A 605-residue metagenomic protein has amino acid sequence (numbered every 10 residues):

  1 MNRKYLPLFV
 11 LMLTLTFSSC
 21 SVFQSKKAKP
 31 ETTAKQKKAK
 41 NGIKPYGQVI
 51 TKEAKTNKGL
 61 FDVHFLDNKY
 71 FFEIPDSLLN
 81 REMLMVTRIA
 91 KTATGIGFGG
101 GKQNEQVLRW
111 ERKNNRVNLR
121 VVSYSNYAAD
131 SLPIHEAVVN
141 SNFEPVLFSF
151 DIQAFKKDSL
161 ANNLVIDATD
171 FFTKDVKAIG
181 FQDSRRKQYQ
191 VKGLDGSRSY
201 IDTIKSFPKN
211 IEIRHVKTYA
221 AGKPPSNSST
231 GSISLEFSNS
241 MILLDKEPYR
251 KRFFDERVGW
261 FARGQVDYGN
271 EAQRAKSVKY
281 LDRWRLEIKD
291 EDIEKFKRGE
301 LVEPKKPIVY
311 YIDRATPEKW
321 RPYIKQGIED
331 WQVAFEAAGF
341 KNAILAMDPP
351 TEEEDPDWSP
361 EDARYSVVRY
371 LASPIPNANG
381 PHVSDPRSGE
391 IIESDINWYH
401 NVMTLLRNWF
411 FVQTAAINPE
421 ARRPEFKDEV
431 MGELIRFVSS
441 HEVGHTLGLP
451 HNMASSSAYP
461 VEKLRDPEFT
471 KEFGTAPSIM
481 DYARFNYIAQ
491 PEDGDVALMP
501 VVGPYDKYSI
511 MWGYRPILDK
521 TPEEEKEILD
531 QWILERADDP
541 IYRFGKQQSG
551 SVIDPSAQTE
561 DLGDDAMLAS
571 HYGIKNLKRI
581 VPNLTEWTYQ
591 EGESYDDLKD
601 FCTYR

Functional and structural regions predicted by a protein language model:
M1-P7: Bacterial N-terminal signal peptides that target proteins for export
T16-S19: C-terminal motif of bacterial Sec signal peptides marking the signal peptidase cleavage site
S21-Q24: Bacterial signal peptide processing site
K26-Y70, I74-T316, P349-L405, F410-F426 (+1 more regions): Auxiliary tRNA-acceptor-end handling modules of aminoacyl-tRNA synthetases
A34-Q36, D348-L371, E433-Q490: The catalytic-center signature of Zn2+-dependent metalloproteases
L79, K319-A343: Zn2+-dependent metallopeptidase catalytic core
N379, S384, E390-W398, S439-L447 (+3 more regions): Extended catalytic-interface subdomain
S456-R605: Conserved catalytic/binding loops enriched for acidic/polar residues
